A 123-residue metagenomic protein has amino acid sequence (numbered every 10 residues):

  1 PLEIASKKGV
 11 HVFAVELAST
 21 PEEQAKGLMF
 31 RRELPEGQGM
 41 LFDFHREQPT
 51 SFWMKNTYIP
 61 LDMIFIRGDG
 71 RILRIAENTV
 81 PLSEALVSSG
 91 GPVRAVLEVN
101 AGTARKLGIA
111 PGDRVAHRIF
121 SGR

Functional and structural regions predicted by a protein language model:
P1-R123: Compact, glycine-rich, soluble single-domain proteins
